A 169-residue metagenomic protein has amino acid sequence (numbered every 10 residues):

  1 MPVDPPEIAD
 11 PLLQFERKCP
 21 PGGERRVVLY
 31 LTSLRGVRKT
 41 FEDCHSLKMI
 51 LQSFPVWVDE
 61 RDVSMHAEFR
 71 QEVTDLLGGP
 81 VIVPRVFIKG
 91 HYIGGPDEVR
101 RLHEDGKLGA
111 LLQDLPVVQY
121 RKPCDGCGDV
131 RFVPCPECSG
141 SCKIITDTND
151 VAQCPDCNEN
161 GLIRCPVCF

Functional and structural regions predicted by a protein language model:
M1-R61, A67-E68: Local sequence-structure signature of Cys/Sec-based thiol-disulfide redox active-site neighborhoods
E16-P20, R38, E42, L47-M49 (+6 more regions): Beta-strand elements of modular eukaryotic interaction domains
G36, M65, H91-I93, R100: Glycine-/small-residue-rich active-site loops that bind phosphorylated ligands and cofactors
D43, L47, F69, G95-E98 (+2 more regions): Amphipathic alpha-helical interface surfaces
V63-V81, E104-L108, Q113-D114: Thioredoxin-like thiol-disulfide oxidoreductase module
I82-P96: A short, hydrophobic beta-strand/beta-hairpin element that forms part of a small beta-sheet core
R100-F169: Cys/His-clustered metal-coordination modules, chiefly Zn-binding fingers
